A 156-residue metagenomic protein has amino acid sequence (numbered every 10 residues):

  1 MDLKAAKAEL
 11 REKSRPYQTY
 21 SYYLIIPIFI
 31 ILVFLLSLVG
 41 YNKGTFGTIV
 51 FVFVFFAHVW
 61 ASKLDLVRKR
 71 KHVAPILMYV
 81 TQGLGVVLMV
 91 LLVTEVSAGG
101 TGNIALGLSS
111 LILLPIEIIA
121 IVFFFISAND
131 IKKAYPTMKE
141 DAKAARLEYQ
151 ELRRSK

Functional and structural regions predicted by a protein language model:
M1-F34: Cytosolic juxtamembrane helix and N-cap/initiation of the first transmembrane helix
K7, R11, V50, L91-T94 (+2 more regions): Residue-level detector of alpha-helical secondary structure
S21-I25, F46-I49, A74-L84, A105-I112 (+1 more regions): Physicochemical signature of membrane-embedded alpha-helices that form the seven-helix bundle of GPCRs, emphasizing
L32, V39-S62, V80-L88, I116-E117: Generic alpha-helical transmembrane segments
F34-V52, T94-S109: Membrane-helix interface and helix-disruption motif detector
Y41, L66-K69, T94-T101, N129-P136: Transmembrane helix-loop junctions in multipass membrane proteins, especially transporters and channels
H58-L66, I119-L152: Cytosolic juxtamembrane helix at the C-terminal end of the final transmembrane segment
V59-T94, A105-G107: Loop-to-transmembrane helix junctions at the membrane interface
